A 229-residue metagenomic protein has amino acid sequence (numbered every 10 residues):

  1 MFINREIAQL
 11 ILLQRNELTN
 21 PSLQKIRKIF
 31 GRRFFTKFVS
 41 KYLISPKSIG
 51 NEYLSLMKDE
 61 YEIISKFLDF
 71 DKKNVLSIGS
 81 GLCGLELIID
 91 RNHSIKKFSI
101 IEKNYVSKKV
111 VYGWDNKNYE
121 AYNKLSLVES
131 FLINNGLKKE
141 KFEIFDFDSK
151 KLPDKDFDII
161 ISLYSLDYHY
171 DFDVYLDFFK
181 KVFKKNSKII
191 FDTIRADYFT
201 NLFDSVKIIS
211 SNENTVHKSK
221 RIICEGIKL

Functional and structural regions predicted by a protein language model:
F2-D71: Class I SAM-dependent methyltransferase Rossmann-like catalytic core, especially the SAM/SAH-binding loop
D71-G81, S99-E102: Conserved class I S-adenosyl-L-methionine
L82-I95, V111-Y112: Conserved SAM-binding loop of SAM-dependent methyltransferases across substrates and taxa, primarily the Class I
D115-K150: S-adenosyl-L-methionine
F147-I160: A short acidic, Gly/Pro-enriched loop at the edge of an enzyme's catalytic core that lines a small-molecule cofactor
D158-D171: A short SAM/SAH-binding and catalytic strip from SAM-dependent methyltransferases
D173-K185: A short glycine-rich, Lys/Arg-flanked "PGG" loop and its adjoining helix->strand segment in the class I
N186-R195: Conserved beta-strand signature within the Rossmann-like core of class I S-adenosyl-L-methionine
